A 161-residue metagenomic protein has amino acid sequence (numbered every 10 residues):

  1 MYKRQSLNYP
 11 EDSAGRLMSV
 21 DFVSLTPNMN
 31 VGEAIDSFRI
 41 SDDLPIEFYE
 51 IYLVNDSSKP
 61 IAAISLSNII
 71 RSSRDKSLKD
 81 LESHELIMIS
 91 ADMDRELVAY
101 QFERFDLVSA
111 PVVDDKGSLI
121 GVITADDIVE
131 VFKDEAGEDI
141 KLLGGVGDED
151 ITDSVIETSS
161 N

Functional and structural regions predicted by a protein language model:
K3-N161: Cytosolic regulatory modules rich in charged/polar residues
